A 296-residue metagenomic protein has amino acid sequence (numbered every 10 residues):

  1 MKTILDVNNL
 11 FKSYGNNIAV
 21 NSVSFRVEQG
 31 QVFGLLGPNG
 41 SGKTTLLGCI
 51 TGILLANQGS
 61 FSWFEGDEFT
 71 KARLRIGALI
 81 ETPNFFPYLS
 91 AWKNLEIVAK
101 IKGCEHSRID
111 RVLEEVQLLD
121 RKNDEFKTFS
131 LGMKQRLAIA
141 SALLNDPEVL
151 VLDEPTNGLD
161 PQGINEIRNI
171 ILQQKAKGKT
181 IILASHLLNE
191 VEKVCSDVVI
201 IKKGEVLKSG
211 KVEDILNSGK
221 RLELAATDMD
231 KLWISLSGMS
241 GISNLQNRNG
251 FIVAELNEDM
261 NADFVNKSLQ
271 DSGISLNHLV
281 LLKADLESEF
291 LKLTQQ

Functional and structural regions predicted by a protein language model:
M1-F11, Q296: ABC-family P-loop ATPase nucleotide-binding domain
L5, K12-L183, L188-K202, K208: ABC transporter nucleotide-binding domains
G66-D67, G103, T227, D259 (+1 more regions): Short, surface-exposed acidic/glycine-rich loop or hinge patches that mediate macromolecular interfaces
E105, L119, I242-S243, S275: Short coil/loop linkers at secondary-structure junctions
V112, F126, N249-G250, L282: Residue-level "edge-of-site" marker
R168-L256: ABC transporter nucleotide-binding domain
N257-Q296: C-terminal coupling/interaction segments
